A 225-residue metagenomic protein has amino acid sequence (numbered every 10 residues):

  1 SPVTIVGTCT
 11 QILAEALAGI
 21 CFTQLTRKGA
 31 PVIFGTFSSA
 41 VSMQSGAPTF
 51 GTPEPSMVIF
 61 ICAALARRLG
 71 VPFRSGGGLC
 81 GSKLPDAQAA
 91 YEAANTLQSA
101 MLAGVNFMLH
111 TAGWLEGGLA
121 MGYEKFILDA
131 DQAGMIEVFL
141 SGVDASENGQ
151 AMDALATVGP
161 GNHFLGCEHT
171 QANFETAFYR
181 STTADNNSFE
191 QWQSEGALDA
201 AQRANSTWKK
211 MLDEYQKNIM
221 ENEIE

Functional and structural regions predicted by a protein language model:
S1-Q132: Glycine-rich anion/phosphate-binding loop at the beta-strand->alpha-helix junction
E124-E225: Catalytic-core signal marking the mid-to-C-terminal active-site face
